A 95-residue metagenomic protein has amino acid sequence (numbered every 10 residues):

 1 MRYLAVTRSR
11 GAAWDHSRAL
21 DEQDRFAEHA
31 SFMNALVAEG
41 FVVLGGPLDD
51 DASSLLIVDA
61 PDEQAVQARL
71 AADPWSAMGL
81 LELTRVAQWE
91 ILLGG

Functional and structural regions predicted by a protein language model:
M1-G95: Conserved, structured core segments of small domains
